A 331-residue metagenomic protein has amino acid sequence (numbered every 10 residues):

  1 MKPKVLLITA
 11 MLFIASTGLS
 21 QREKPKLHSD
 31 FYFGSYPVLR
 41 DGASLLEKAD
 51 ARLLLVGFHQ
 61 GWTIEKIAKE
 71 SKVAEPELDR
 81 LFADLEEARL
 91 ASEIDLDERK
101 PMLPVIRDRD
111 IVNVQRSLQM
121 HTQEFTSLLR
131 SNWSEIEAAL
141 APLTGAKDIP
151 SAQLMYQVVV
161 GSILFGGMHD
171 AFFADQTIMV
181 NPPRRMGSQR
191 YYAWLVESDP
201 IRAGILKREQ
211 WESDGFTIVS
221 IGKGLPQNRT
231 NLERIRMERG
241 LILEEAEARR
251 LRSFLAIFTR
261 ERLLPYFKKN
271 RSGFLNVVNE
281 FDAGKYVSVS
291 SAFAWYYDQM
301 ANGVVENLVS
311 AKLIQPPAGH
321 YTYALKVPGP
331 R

Functional and structural regions predicted by a protein language model:
A10-L19: Hydrophobic h-region of N-terminal signal peptides that target proteins for export in Gram-negative bacteria
E23-R52, V159-V160: Short alpha-helical segments that sit at the start of domains
A43-K69, D199-L251, P265: Short amphipathic alpha-helical interface segments
K72-A88, E93: Short amphipathic alpha-helical interaction segments
D97-L103: Minor-groove-contacting beta-hairpin "wing" of winged helix-turn-helix DNA-binding domains
L103-E137, L251-F254, F258-Y266, N270 (+1 more regions): Short, amphipathic alpha-helical interaction segments positioned at domain boundaries
Q115-T217: Extended alpha-helical scaffolding regions
Q227, E233-R331: Charge-dense, extended regions
